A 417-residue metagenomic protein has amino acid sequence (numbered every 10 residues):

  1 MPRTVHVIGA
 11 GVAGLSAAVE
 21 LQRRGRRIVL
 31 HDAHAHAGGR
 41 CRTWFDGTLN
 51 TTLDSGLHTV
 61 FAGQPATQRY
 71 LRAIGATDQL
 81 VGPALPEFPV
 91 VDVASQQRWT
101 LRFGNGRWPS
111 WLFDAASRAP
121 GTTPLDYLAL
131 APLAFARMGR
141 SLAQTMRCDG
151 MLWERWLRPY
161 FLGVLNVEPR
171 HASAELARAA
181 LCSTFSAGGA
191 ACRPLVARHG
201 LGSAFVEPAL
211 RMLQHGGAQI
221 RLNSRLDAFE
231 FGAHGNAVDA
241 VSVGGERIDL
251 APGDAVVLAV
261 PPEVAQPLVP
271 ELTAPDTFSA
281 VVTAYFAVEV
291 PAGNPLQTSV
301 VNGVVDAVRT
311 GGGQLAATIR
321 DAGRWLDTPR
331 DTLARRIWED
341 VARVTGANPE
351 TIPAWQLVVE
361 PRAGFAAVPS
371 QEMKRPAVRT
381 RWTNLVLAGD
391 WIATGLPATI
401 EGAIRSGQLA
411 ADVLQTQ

Functional and structural regions predicted by a protein language model:
R3-L30: N-terminal Rossmann-like FAD-binding beta1-loop-alpha1 element of flavoenzymes
Q22-G47: Glycine-rich FAD pyrophosphate-binding loop
G38-G63, A129-A131: Glycine-rich active-site loop/strand segments that organize a redox cofactor
G63-C182, A191: Mobile amphipathic helical/loop "lid" adjacent to a hydrophobic cofactor/ligand pocket
R102-G104, A307-Q417: Conserved flavin/dinucleotide-binding core of flavoenzymes
A180-G244, I248: Helical element adjacent to the flavin cofactor pocket in flavoenzyme catalytic cores
S224-E350: Mid-domain catalytic core of redox enzymes that form a hydrophobic substrate pocket/lid adjacent to a catalytic redox
